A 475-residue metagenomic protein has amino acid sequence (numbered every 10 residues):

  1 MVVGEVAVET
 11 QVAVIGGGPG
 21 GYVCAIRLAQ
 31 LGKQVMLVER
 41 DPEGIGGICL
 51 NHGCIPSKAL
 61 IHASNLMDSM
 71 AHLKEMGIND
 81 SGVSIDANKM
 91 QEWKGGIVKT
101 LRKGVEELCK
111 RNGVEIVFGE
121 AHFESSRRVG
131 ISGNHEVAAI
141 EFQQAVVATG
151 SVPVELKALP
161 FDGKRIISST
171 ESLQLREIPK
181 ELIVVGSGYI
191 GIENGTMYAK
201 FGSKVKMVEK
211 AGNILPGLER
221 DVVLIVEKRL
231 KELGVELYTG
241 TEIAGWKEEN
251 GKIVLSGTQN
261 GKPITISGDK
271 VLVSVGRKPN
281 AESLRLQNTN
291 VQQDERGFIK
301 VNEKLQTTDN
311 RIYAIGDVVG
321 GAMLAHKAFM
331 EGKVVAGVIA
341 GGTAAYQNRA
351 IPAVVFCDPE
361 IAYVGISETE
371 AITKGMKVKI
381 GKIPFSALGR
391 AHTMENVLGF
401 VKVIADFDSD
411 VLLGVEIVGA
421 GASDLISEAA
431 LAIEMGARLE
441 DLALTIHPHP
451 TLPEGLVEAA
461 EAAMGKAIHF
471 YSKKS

Functional and structural regions predicted by a protein language model:
V2-T10, R27-I178, A211-L215, D221-V222 (+6 more regions): Glycine-rich flavin
V6-G18, I178-V185: Beta1/beta-strand and adjacent pyrophosphate-binding region of the FAD-binding site in flavoprotein oxidoreductases
A13-I15, A121, I140-G150, V185 (+2 more regions): Short hydrophobic core segments
I15-E43, I48, I55, A59-L66 (+3 more regions): Flexible, glycine-rich terminal cap/loop adjacent to redox cofactors in electron-transfer oxidoreductases
G16-G21, G150, G186-G191, G276 (+3 more regions): Conserved phosphate-binding and hydrolysis motifs of nucleotide-dependent enzymes
G20-C24, I166, G191-N194, K200 (+2 more regions): Short glycine/serine/threonine-rich phosphate/pyrophosphate-binding segments that cradle anionic phosphate groups
C54, T149-K204, V208, L233-L237 (+3 more regions): Glycine-rich dinucleotide-binding loop and its adjacent helix/turn
D162-P179, T265-I339, A432: FAD-site-proximal beta/loop scaffold in flavoenzymes
